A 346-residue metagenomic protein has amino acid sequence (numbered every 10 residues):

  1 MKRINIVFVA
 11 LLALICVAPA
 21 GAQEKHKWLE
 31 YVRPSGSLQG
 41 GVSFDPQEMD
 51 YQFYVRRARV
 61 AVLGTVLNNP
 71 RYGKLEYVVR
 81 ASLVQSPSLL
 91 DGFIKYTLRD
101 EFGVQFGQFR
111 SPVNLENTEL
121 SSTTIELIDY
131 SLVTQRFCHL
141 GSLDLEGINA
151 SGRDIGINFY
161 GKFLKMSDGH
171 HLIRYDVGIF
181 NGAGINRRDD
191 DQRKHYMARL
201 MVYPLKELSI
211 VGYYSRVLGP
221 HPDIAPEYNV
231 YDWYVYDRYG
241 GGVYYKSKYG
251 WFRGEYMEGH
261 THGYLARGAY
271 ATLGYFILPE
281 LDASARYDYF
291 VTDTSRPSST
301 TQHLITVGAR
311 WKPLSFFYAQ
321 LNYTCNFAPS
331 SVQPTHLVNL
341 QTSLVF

Functional and structural regions predicted by a protein language model:
M1-F8: Bacterial N-terminal signal peptides that target proteins for export
V9-C16: Bacterial N-terminal signal peptides
A18-A22: Sec/Tat signal peptide C-region and signal peptidase I cleavage site
E24-N181, Q192-K194, M201-S209, T272-Y275 (+3 more regions): Outer membrane beta-barrel
P46-Q52, V79-L89, N117, I185-Q192 (+4 more regions): Solvent-exposed loop/turn segments connecting transmembrane beta-strands in outer-membrane beta-barrel proteins
M201-T294: Detector for outer-membrane/organellar transmembrane beta-barrel domains, recognizing the amphipathic beta-strand
G274, E280-Q320: Outer membrane beta-barrel transmembrane domains
W311, P334-F346: Outer-membrane beta-barrel "beta-signal"
